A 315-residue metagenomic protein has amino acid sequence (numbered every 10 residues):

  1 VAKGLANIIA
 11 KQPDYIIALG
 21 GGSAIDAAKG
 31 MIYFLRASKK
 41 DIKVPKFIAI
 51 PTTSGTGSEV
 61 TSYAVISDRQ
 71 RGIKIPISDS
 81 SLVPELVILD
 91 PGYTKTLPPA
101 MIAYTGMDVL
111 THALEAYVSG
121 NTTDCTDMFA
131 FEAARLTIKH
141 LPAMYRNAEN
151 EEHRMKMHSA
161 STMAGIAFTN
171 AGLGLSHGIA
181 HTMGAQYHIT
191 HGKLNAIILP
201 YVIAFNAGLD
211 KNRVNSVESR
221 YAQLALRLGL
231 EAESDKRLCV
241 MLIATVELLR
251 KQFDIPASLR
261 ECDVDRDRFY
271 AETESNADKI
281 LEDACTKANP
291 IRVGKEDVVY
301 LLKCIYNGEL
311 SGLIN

Functional and structural regions predicted by a protein language model:
V1-D41, A143-R154: N-terminal small/polar loop signature for handling phosphorylated ligands or for N-terminal nucleophile
Y33-D124, N215-L226: A glycine/threonine-rich phosphate-anchoring loop and its flanking beta-alpha core in nucleotide/phosphate-binding
G55, T162-N195, D283-A288: Glycine-rich phosphate/pyrophosphate-binding beta-alpha loops
P99, A103-M163, A167: C-terminal and late-domain segments of enzyme folds
N121-F129, M144-K156, A171-S176, V214-N215 (+4 more regions): Flexible, glycine/charged-enriched surface loops at secondary-structure junctions
Q186-F269, S311: Gly/Pro-rich interdomain helix-loop hinge
R268-N315: Short, amphipathic C-terminal "tail helix"
